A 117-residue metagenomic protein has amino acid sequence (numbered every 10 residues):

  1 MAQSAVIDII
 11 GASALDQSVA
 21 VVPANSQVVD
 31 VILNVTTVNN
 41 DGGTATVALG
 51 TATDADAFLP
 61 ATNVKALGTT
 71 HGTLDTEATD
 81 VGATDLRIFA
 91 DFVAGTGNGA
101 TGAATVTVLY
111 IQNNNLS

Functional and structural regions predicted by a protein language model:
M1-S117: Surface-exposed, low-hydrophobicity beta-strand/loop segments enriched in small/polar/acidic residues
